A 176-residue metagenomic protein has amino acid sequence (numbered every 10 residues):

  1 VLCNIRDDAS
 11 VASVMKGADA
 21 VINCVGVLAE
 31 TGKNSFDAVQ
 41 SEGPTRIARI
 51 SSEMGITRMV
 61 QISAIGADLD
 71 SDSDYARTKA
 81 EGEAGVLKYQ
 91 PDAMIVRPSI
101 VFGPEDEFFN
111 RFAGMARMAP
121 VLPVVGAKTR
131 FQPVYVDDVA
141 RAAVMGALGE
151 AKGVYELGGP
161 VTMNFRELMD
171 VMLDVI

Functional and structural regions predicted by a protein language model:
V1-M54, I65-S71: NAD(P)H-binding glycine-rich loop region in Rossmannoid oxidoreductase-like domains and their noncatalytic homologs
D37-P44, V60, K79, Q132: Short alpha-helix in the Rossmann-fold core of NAD(P)-dependent oxidoreductases
S41-I47, T78-Y89: Conserved catalytic Lys-bearing alpha helix of Rossmann-like short-chain dehydrogenase/reductases
E53-R58, Y89-P91: A short helix->loop->beta-strand "cap" motif at the edges of active sites that frequently abuts
S63, E83-R117: Conserved beta-loop-beta element that borders a ligand/cofactor-binding pocket
S99-E105, V125-V136, G158-V161: Glycine-rich "substrate-gating" loop/helix at the edge of Rossmann-like oxidoreductase active sites
G146-I176: Mid/C-terminal beta-alpha module of Rossmann-like enzyme folds, strongest in SDR-family dehydrogenases/epimerases
